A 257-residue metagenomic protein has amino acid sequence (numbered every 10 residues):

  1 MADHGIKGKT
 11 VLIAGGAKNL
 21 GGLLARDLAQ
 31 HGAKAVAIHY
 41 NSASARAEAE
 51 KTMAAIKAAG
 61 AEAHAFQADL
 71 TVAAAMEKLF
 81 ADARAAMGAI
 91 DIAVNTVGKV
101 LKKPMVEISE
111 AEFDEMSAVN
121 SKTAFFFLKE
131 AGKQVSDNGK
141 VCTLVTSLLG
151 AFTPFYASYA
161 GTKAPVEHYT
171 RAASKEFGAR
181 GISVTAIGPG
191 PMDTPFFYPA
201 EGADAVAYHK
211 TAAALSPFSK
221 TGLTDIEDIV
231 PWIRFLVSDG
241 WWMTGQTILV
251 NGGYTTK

Functional and structural regions predicted by a protein language model:
D3-A37: Canonical Rossmann dinucleotide-binding motif of NAD(H)/NADP(H)-dependent dehydrogenases/reductases, specifically
A33-E50: Conserved glycine-rich Rossmann-like NAD(P)H-binding loop of the short-chain dehydrogenase/reductase
M87-G88, L128, Q134, G222-V250 (+1 more regions): C-terminal substrate-recognition "lid" of short-chain dehydrogenase/reductases
P104-M105, S109-D114, A212: Substrate-binding pocket helix/loop in short-chain dehydrogenase/reductase
K140-P165, T170-A179, P191-M192: Catalytic loop of short-chain dehydrogenase/reductase
G178, S183, M243-G245: Short, small/polar-rich loop/turn modules that mediate ligand/substrate recognition or access, typified
A179, D204-D228: Catalytic Tyr-x(3-8)-Lys segment
